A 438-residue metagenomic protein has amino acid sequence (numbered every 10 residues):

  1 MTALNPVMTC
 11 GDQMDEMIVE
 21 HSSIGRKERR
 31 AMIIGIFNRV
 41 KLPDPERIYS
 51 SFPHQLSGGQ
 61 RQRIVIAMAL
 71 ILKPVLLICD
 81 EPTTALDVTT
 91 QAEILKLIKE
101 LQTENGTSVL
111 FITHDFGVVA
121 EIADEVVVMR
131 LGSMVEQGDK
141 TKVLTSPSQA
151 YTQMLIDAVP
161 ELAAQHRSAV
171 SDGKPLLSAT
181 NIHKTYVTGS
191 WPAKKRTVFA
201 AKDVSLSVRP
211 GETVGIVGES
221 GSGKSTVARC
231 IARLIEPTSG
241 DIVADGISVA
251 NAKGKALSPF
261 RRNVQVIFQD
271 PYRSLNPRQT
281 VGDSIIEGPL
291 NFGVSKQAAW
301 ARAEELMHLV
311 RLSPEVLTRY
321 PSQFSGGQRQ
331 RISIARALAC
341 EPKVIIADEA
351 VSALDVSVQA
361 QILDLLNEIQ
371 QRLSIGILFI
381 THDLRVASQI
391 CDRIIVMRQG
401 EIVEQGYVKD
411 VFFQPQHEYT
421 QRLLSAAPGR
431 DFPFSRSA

Functional and structural regions predicted by a protein language model:
E28-R47, S248, Q297-E315, L424-S425: Conserved ABC ATPase "signature" region
F52-L56, Q60, Y320-F324, Q328: Conserved ABC ATPase signature
K73, E341: Conserved catalytic motifs of ABC-family nucleotide-binding domains
V119-E121, A387-Q389: A short, surface-exposed alpha-helical micro-motif characterized by mixed small hydrophobic and charged/polar residues
M134-G138, S146, Q405-G406: ABC ATPase "signature
G240-S248, F260: Conserved ABC transporter NBD signature motif
